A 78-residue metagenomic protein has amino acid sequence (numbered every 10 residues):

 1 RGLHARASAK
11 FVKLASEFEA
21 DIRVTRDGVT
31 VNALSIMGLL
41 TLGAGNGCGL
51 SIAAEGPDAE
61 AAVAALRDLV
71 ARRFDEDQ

Functional and structural regions predicted by a protein language model:
R1-M37, T41-G45: Compact, glycine-rich, soluble single-domain proteins
G45-Q78: C-terminal structural segments of small proteins and small subunits
